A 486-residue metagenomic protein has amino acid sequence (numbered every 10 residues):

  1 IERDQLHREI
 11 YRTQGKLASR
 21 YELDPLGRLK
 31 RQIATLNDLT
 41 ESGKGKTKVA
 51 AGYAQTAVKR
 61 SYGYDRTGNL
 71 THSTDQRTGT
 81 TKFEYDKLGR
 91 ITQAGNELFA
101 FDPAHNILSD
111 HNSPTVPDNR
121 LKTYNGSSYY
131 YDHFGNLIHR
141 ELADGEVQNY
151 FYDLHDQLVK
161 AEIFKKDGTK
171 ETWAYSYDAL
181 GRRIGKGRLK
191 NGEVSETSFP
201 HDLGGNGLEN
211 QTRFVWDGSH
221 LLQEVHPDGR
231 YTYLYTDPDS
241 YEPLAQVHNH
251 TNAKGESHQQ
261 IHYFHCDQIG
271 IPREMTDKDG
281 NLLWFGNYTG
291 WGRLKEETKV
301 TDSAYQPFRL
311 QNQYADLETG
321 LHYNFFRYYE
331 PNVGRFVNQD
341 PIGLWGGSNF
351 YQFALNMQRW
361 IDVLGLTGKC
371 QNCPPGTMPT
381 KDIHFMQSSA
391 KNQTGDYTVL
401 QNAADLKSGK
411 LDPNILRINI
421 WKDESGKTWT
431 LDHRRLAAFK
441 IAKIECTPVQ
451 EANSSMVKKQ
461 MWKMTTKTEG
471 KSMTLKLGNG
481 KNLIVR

Functional and structural regions predicted by a protein language model:
I1-L6, Y11-S19, R31-D38, H72-T78 (+11 more regions): Beta-turn initiation residues at beta-strand->coil junctions
I1-R8, S19-R31, E41-N69, T81-R90 (+11 more regions): Aromatic-rich beta-strand edge motifs centered on tyrosine
D102-P103, S109-V116, G205, Q246 (+2 more regions): A motif-centric feature for acidic-aromatic and gly/ser/thr-rich catalytic loops and repeats
L158-K160, F164, F336-P341: Blade-edge beta-strand/turn elements of extracellular beta-propeller and related beta-sheet repeat scaffolds
E274-M275, R293-E297, R327-V337, P341 (+1 more regions): Short, low-complexity export/processing leader segments characterized by acidic and small residues
F350, L355-G395, Q401-A404, P413 (+5 more regions): Low-complexity, glycine/serine/proline-rich disordered segments that function as export/translocation leaders
A442-S454: A short beta-strand-loop micro-motif that forms or neighbors metal/cofactor- and ligand-binding patches at active-site
